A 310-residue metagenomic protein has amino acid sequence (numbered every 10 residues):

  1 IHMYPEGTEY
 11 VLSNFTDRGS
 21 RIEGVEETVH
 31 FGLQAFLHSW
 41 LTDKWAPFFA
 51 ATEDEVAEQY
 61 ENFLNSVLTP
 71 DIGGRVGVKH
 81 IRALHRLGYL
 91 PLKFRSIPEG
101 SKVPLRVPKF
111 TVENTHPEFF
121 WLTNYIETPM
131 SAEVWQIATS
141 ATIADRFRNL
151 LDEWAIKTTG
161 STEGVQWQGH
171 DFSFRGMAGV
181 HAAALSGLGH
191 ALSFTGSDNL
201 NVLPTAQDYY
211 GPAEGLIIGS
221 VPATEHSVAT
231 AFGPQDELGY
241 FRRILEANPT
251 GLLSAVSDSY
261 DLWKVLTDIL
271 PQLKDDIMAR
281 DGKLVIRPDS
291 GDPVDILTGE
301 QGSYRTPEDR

Functional and structural regions predicted by a protein language model:
I1-G24, G77, R82-P91, G100-P104 (+1 more regions): Buried, small/hydrophobic-residue-enriched core segments of structured protein domains
L12-V76: Low-complexity, highly charged intrinsically disordered N-terminal segments that act as targeting/localization
S96-P98: Outer-membrane beta-barrel transmembrane strands
